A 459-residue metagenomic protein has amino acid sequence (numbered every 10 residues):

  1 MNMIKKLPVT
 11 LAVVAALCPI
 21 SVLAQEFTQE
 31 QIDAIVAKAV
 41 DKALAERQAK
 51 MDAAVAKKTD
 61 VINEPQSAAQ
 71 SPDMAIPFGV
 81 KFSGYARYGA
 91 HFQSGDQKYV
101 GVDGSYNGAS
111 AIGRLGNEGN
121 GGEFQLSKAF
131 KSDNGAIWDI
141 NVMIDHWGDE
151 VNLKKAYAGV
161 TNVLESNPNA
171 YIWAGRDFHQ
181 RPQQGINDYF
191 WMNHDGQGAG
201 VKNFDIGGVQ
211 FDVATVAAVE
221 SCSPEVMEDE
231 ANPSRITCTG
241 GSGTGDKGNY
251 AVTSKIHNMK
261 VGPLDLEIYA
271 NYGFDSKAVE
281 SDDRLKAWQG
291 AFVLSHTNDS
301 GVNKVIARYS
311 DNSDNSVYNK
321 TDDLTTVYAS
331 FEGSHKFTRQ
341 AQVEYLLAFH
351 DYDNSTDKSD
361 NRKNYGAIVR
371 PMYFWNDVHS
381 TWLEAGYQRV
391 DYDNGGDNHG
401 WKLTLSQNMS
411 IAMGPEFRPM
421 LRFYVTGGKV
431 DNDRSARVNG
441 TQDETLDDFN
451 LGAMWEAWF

Functional and structural regions predicted by a protein language model:
M1-Q25: Gram-negative bacterial Sec-dependent N-terminal signal peptides
V14, Q25-P168, I172, K202-F204 (+4 more regions): Beta-barrel outer-membrane channel/assembly domains of diderm bacteria
M74-F78, F82, E118, N134 (+9 more regions): Solvent-exposed loop and beta-edge segments used for protein-protein assembly and interaction
Y88-S94, I144-G148, R176-Q180, T215-S221 (+10 more regions): Transmembrane beta-strands of outer-membrane beta-barrel pores
G89-R114, N152-Y157, L164-E280, E444: Surface-exposed coil loops of outer-membrane beta-barrel proteins
S94-G101, D149-K155, Q183-F190, S221-Y250 (+5 more regions): Outer-membrane beta-barrel translocator domains and adjoining extracellular loop/strand segments of Gram-negative
N120-G122, N152-K154, A170, D195-Q197 (+5 more regions): Residues that flank catalytic or metal-binding motifs in active/ligand-binding sites
N249-V252, H257-Y392, H399-L403: Detector for outer-membrane/organellar transmembrane beta-barrel domains, recognizing the amphipathic beta-strand
